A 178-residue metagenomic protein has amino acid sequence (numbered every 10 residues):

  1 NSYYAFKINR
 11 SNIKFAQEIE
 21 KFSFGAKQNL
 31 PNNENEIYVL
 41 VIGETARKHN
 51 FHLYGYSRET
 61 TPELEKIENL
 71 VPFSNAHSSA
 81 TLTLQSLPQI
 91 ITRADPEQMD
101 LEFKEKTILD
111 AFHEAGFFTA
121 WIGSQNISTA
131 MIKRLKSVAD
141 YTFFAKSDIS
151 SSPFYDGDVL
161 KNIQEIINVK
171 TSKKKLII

Functional and structural regions predicted by a protein language model:
N1-L40, T45-I178: Active-site-proximal alpha/beta segments of enzymes that process anionic O-linked groups
